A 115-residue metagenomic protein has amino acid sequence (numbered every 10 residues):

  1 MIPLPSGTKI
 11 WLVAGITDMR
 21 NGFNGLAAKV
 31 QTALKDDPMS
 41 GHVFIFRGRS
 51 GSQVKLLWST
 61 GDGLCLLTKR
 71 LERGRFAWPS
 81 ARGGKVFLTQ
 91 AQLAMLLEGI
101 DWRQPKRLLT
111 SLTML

Functional and structural regions predicted by a protein language model:
M1-L115: Polybasic/polar functional segments that serve as interface/processing modules
